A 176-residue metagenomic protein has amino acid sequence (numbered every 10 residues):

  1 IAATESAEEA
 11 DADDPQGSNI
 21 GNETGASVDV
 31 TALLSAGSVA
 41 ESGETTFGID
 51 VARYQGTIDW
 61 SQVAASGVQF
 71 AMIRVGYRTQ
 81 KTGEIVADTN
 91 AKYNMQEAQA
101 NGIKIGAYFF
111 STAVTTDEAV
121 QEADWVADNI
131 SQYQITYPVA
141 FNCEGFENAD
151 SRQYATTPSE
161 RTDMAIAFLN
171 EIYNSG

Functional and structural regions predicted by a protein language model:
I1-V51: N-terminal module-boundary/linker segments of secreted carbohydrate-active enzymes
E41-L169, Y173-S175: Substrate-binding cleft of extracellular glycoside hydrolase catalytic domains
